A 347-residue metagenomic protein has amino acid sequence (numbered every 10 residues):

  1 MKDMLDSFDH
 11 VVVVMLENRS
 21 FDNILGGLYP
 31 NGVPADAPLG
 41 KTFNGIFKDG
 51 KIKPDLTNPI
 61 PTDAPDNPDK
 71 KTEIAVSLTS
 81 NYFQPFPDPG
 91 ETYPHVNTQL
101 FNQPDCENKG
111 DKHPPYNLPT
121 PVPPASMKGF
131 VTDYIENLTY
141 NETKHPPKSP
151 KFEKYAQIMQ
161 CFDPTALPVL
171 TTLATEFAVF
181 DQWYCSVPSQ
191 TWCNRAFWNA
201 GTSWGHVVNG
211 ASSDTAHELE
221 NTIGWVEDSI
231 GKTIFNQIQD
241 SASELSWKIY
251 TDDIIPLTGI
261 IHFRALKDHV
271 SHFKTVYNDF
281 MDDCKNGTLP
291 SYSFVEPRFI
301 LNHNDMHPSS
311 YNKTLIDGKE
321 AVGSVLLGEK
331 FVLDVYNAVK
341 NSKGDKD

Functional and structural regions predicted by a protein language model:
M1-D347: N-terminal pro-sequences and low-complexity stem/linker regions of secreted or lumenal proteins
